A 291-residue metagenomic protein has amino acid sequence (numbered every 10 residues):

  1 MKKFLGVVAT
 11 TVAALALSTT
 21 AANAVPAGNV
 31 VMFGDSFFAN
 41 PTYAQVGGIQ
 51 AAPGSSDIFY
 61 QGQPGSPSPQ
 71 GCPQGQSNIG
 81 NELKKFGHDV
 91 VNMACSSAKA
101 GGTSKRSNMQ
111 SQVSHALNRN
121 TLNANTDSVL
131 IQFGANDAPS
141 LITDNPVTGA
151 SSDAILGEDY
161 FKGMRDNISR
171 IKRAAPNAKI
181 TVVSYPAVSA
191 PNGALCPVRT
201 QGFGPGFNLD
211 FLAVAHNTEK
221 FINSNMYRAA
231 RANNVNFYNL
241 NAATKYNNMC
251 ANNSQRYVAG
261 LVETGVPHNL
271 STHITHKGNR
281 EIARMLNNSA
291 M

Functional and structural regions predicted by a protein language model:
M1-A24: Secretory targeting and sorting signals
A21-M32, S36, S107-V129, R165-N177 (+1 more regions): Short amphipathic alpha-helices and their capping/turn segments at secondary-structure boundaries
G28-P69: Catalytic nucleophile-elbow at a beta strand-turn-alpha helix junction centered on a G-D-S/GDSL motif, marking
N29-P41, D89-A94, G101, D127-Q132 (+5 more regions): Structural recognition of the beta-strand scaffold that forms the well-ordered cores of secreted hydrolase catalytic
P41-V46, T103-S104, L141-D144, N192-A194: Short, solvent-exposed loop/turn and secondary-structure capping segments
A52-I155: Conserved SGNH/GDSL esterase-like catalytic core that processes O-acyl groups on lipids and polysaccharides
N78-D89, G163-T181, T218-N239: A structural motif corresponding to the C-terminal end of an alpha-helix and its immediate exit/capping segment
V188-M291: Catalytic His-Asp segment of secreted/periplasmic serine-dependent ester chemistry enzymes
